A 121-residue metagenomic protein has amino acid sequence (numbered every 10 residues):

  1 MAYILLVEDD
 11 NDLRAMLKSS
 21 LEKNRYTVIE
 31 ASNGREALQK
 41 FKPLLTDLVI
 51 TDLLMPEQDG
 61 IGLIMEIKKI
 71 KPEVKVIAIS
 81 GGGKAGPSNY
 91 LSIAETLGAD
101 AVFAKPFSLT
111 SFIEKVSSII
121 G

Functional and structural regions predicted by a protein language model:
E8: Conserved acidic carboxylate
N11-I29: Two-component/phosphorelay signaling modules centered on CheY-like receiver
N33-E36, D59-G62: Acidic catalytic/metal-coordinating carboxylates
D52: Active-site residues of response regulator receiver
M55: Receiver (REC) domain active-site loop signature in two-component systems and cognate sites in sensor histidine kinases
I61-E73: Short amphipathic alpha-helix used as the core "switch/output" element in two-component signaling
G62, G83-F103, T110, E114: Alpha4 helix (beta4-alpha4-beta5 surface) of REC/receiver domains from two-component response regulators
I79-G81: Hydrophobic/aromatic residues positioned on beta-strands within the core alpha/beta folds
